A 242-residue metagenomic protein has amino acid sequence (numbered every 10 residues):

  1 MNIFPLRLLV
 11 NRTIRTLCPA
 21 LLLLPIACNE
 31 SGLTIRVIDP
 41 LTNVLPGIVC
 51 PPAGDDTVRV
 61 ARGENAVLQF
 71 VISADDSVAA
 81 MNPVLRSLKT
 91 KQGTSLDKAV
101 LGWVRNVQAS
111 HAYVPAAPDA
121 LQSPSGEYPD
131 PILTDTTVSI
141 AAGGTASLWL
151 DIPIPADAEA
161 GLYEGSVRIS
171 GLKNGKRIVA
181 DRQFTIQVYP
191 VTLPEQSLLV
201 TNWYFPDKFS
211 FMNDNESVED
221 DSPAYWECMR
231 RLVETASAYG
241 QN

Functional and structural regions predicted by a protein language model:
N2-C18: Bacterial N-terminal signal peptides that target proteins for export
L17, L24-G32: Bacterial Sec-dependent signal peptides at the C-terminal "C-region" and cleavage site
C28, V37, V44-I48, R59-A61 (+3 more regions): N-terminal basic, low-complexity leaders that serve as flexible interaction/assembly modules and, when applicable, as
S31-P52, D75-L150: Surface-exposed binding patches on compact interaction domains or structured appendages
V44-R59, S217-D221: Short, polar loop/linker segments at the starts of domains and inter-domain junctions
D55-A74: Contiguous beta-strand segments within globular domains
V71-P83, S87-K89, D135-S197: Extended acidic/polar, glycine-enriched regions that form or flank non-catalytic beta-rich accessory modules
I178-N242: An acidic-aromatic substrate-binding cleft motif
